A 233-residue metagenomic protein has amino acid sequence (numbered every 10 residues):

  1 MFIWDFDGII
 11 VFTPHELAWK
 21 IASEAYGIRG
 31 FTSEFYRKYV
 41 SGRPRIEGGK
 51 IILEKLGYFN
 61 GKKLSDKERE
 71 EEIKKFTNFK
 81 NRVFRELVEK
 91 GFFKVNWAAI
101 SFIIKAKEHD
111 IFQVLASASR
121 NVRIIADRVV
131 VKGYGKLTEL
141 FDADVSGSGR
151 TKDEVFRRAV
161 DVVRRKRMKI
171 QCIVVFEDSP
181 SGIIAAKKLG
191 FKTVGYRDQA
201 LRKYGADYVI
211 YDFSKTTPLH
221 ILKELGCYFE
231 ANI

Functional and structural regions predicted by a protein language model:
M1-K38: Active-site neighborhood of HAD-like aspartate-dependent phosphohydrolases
H15, R45, V95, K152 (+1 more regions): Conserved donor sugar-nucleotide recognition element shared by glycan-biosynthetic enzymes
K20-S23, P44-D66, A159: Helix-loop "lid/cap" segments that line or gate small-molecule binding pockets
G27-Y39, Y58-F76, Y134-F141, K169-Q171: Short, surface-exposed acidic
G48, A98-F102, V155-A159: Well-ordered alpha-helical segments embedded in enzymatic catalytic cores
K55-I104, H109: Metal-dependent phosphoesterase signature
V114, A118-I233: Asp-based, Mg2+/Mn2+-dependent phosphohydrolase catalytic module
